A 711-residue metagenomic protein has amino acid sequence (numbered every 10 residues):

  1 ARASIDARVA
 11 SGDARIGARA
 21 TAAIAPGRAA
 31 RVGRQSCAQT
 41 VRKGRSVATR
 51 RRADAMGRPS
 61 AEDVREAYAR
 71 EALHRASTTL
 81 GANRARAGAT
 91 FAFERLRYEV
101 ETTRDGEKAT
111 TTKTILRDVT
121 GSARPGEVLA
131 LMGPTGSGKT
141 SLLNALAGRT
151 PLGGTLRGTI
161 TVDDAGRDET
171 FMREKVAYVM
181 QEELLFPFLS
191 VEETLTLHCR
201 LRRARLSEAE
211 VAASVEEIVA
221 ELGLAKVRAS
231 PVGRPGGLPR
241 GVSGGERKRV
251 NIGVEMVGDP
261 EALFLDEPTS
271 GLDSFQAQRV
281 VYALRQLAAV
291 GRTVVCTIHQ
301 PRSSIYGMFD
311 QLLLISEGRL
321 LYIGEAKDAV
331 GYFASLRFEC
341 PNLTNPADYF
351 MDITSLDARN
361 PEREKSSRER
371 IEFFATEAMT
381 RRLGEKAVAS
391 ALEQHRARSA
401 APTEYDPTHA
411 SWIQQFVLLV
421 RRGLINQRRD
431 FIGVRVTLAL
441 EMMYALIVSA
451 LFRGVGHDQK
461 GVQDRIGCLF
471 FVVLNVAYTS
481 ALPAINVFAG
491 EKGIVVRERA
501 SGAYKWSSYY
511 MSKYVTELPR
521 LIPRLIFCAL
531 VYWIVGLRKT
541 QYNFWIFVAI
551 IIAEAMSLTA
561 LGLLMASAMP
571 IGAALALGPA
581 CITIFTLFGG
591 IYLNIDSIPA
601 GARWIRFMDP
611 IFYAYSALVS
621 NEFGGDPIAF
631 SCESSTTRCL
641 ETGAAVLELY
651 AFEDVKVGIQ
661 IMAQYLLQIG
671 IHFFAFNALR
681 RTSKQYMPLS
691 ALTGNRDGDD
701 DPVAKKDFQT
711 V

Functional and structural regions predicted by a protein language model:
R31, S36-C37, R42-T120, P125-E127 (+10 more regions): Topological signature of polytopic alpha-helical transporters
L146-T150: Helix-to-loop junction immediately C-terminal to a conserved catalytic motif
G154, D168-T170, E182-E193: Conserved catalytic motifs of ABC-family nucleotide-binding domains
I252-G253, V280: Hydrophobic anchor residue at the start of the ABC signature
M256-E261: A short, proline-enriched helix->beta-strand linker immediately N-terminal to the Walker B motif in ABC-type P-loop
L263-E267: Catalytic Walker B motif of ABC-type/P-loop ATPase nucleotide-binding domains
S274-F275: Helix N-cap at the start of a conserved alpha-helix in ABC-type nucleotide-binding domains
Y282, V290-T297, R302-Y306, Q311-L314 (+3 more regions): Alpha-helical transmembrane segments and their short interhelical loops
